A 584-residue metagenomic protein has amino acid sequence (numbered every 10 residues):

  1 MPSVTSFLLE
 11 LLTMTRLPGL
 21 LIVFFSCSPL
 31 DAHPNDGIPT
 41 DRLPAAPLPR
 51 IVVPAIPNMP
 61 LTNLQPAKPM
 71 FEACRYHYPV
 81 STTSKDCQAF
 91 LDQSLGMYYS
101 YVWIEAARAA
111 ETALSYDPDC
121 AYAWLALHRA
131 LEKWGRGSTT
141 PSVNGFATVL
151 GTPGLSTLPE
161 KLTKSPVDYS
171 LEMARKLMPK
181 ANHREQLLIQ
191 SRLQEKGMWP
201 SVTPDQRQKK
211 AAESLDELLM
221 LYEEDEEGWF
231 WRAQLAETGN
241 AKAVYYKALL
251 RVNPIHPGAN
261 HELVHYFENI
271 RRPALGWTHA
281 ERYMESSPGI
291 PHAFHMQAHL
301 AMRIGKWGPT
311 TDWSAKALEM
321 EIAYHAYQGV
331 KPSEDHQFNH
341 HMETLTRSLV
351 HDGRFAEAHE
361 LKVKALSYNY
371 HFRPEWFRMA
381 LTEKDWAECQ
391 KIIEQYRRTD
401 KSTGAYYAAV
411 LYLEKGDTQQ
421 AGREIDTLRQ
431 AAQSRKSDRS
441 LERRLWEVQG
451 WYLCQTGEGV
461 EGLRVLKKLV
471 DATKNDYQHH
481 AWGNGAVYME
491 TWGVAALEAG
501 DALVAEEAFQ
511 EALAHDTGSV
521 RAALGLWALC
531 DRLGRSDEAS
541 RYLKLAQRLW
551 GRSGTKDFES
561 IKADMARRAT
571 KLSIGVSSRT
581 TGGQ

Functional and structural regions predicted by a protein language model:
N35-A274, T278-G289, A293-I304, E319-E343 (+5 more regions): Short coil/linker segments at helix-helix boundaries
Y99-S100, Y116, K133, K196-P204 (+12 more regions): Alpha-helix C-terminal capping/termination sites
S115, R251, E285, L318-A326 (+6 more regions): Amphipathic alpha-helical segments of tetratricopeptide repeats
L463-A512: Generic long, charged, amphipathic alpha-helical segments
S540-Q584: Terminal, low-structured helical/coil segments at or just beyond the last alpha-helical repeat
